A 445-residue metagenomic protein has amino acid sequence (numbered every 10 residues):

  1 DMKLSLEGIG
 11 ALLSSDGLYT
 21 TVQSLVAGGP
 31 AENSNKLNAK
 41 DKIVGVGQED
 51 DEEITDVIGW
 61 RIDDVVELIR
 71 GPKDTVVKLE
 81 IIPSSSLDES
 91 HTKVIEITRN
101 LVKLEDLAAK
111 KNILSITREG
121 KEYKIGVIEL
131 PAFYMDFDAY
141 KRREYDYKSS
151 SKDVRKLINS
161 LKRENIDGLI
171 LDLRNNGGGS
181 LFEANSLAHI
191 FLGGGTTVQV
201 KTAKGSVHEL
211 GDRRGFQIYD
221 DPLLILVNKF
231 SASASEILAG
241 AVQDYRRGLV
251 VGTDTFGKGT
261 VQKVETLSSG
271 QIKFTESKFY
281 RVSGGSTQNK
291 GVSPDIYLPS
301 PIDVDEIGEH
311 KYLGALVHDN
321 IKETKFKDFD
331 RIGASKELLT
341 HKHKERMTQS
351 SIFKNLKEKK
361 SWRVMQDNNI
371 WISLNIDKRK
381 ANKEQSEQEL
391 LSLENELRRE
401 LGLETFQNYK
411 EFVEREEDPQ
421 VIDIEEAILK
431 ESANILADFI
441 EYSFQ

Functional and structural regions predicted by a protein language model:
M2-L6, L12-N33, N38, V44-S268 (+6 more regions): Cleft-lining beta-strand/loop regions that shape enzyme active-site pockets
K36-V44, K162, L401-V413: Short, compositionally biased low-complexity segments
K229-A232, G240, R247-V250, D254-E323 (+1 more regions): Acidic, polar loop-rich interaction surfaces within structured domains
T287-F444: Conserved functional hotspot residues or short segments at active or partner-binding sites across diverse domains
